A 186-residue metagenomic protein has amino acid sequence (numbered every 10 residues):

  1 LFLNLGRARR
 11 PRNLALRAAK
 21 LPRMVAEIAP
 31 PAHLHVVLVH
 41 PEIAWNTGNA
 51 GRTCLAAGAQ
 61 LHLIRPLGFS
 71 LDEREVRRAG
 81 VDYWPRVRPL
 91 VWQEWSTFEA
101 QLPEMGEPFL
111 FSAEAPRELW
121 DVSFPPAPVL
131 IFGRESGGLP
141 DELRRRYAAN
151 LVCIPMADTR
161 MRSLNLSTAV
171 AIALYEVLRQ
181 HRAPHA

Functional and structural regions predicted by a protein language model:
F2-A186: Post-transcriptional modification and biogenesis factors for structured RNAs of the translation apparatus
